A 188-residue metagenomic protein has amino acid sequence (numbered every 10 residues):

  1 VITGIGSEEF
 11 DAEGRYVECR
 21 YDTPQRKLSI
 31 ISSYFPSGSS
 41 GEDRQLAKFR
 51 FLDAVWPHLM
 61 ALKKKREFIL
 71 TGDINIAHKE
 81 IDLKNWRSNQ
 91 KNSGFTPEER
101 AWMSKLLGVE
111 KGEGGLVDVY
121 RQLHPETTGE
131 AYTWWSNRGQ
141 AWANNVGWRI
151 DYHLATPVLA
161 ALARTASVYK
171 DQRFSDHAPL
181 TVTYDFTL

Functional and structural regions predicted by a protein language model:
V1-G38: Structured beta-strand-rich core segments of catalytic domains in phosphoester-bond hydrolases
I5-E9, F35-L52, R87-S93: Surface-exposed cleft-lining segments at the edges of enzyme active sites
S7-F10, A141-N145, K170-R173: Short Gly/Pro-enriched turn/cap motifs at secondary-structure boundaries
E13-E18, G147-D151, H177-T181: Short hydrophobic/aromatic beta-strand or adjacent loop that forms the aromatic wall/cage of a ligand/substrate-binding
C19-Q25, N145, T156-P157, V182-T187: Active-site beta-strand termini and strand-to-loop segments that position acidic
F51-I150: Metal-dependent phosphoesterases centered on the DNase I-like endonuclease/exonuclease/phosphatase
S167-L188: Surface polyanion/phosphate-binding segment centered on an Asp-His-Pro turn
